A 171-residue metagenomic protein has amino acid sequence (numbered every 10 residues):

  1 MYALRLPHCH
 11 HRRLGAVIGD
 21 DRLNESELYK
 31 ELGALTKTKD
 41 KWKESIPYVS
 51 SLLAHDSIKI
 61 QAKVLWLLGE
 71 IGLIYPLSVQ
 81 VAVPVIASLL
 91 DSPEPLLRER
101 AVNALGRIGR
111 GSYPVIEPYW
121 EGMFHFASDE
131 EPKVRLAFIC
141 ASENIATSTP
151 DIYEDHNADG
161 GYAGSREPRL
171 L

Functional and structural regions predicted by a protein language model:
Y2-A16, D40-L53, P76-L89, Y113-F126 (+1 more regions): Amphipathic alpha-helical scaffolding segments comprising HEAT/armadillo-like alpha-solenoid repeats
P7, H11-T36: Short terminal alpha-helical segments
R22-S26, I58-K59, P95-L96, S128-K133 (+1 more regions): Alpha-helix N-cap/helix-start positions at coil->helix boundaries
L28-E31, V64, A101, F138 (+1 more regions): Conserved hydrophobic register position within alpha-solenoid helical repeats
G33-T36, G69-E70, G106-R107, E143-N144: Structural signature of alpha-helical solenoid repeat scaffolds
E44-L89, P93-G109: Surface-facing alpha-helical segments and adjacent helix-coil boundary elements at the starts of domains
R98-L136: A mid-sequence interfacial segment
D129-T147, Y162-L171: Long alpha-helical HEAT/HEAT-like repeat alpha-solenoid scaffolds in very large eukaryotic proteins, especially those
